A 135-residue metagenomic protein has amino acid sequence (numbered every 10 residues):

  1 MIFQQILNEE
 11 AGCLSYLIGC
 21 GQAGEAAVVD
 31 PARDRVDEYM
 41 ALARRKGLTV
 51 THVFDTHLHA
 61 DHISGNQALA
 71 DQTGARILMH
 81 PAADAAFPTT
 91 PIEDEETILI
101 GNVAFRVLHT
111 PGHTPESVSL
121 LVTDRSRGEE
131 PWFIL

Functional and structural regions predicted by a protein language model:
M1-I2, I77-M79, G101-F105: Short Pro/Gly-enriched beta-strand edge/turn motifs at strand-loop
M1-T49, L120-L135: Conserved beta-strand hairpin/beta-sheet module of binuclear metal-dependent hydrolase folds, prominently
I2, L14, G65, P88 (+1 more regions): Glycine-rich, flexible loop/turn motifs
I18, D30, H57, L69 (+3 more regions): Divalent metal-coordination and catalytic microenvironments
V28-P31, V50-H59, L78-A82, H109-G112 (+1 more regions): Active-site neighborhood of phospho(di)ester-bond hydrolases with catalytic His/Asp-centered motifs
R35-L78: Active-site metal-binding motif and surrounding structural segment of the metallo-beta-lactamase
A83-L135: Active-site-adjacent scaffolding segments
